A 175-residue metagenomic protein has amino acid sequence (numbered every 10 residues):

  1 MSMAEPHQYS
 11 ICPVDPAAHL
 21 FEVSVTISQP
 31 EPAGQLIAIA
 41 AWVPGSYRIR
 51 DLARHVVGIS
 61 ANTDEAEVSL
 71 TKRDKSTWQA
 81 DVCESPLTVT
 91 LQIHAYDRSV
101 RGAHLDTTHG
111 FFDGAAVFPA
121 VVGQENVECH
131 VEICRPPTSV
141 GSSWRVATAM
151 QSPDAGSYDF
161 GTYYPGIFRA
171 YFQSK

Functional and structural regions predicted by a protein language model:
M1-S2, K175: Accessible peptide chain termini
S2-A41: Early extracytoplasmic/domain-onset interaction patches
V14, T26, I49-G58, N62 (+1 more regions): Non-catalytic architectural context of zinc metalloproteases
A41-Y47: Short amphipathic, basic-aromatic surface patches that mediate peripheral association with negatively charged
